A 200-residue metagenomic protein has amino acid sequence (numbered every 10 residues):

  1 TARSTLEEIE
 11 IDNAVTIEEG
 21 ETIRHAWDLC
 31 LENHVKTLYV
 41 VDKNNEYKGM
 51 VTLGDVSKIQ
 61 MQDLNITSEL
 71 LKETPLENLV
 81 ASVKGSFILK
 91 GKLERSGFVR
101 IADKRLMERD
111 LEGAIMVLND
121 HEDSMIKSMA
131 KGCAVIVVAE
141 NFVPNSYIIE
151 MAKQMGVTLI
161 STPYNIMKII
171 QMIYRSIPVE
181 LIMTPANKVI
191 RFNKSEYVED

Functional and structural regions predicted by a protein language model:
T1, V35, Y39, E46-D63: Short beta->alpha transition motifs characteristic of CBS
A2-L29, V41, Y47, L76-I88 (+2 more regions): Bateman/CBS regulatory modules and CBS-like beta-alpha motifs in cytosolic regions of diverse proteins
A2-R3, I17, W27, L31-H34 (+4 more regions): Beta-strand/loop-dominated core regions that host nucleotide or nucleotide-derived cofactor-binding catalytic loops
H25, L29, D55, I59 (+3 more regions): Alpha-helical scaffold segments in soluble metabolic enzymes
D55-S96, G156, S161, K168 (+2 more regions): Juxtadomain coupling helices with adjacent low-complexity linkers
V99-I182: Feature captures the catalytic cores and cofactor-binding loops of soluble hydro-lyases/lyases that act on carboxylate
Y147, E199-D200: Charge-rich, low-complexity terminal tails
